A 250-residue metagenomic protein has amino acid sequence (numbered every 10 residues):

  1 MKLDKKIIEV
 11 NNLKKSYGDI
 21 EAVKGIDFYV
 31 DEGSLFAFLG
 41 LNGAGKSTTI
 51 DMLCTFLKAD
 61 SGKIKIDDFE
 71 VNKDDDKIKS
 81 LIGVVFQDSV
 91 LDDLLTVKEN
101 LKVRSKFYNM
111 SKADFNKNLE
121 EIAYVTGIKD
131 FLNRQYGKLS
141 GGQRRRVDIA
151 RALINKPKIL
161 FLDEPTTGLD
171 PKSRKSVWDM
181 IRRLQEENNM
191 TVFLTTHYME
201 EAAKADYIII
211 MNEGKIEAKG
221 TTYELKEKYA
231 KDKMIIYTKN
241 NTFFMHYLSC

Functional and structural regions predicted by a protein language model:
G62-K73, K77-I78: Conserved ABC transporter NBD signature motif
K102, K106, A113-F131: Conserved ABC ATPase "signature" region
Q135-L139: Conserved ABC ATPase signature
K156: Conserved catalytic motifs of ABC-family nucleotide-binding domains
L160-D163: Catalytic Walker B motif of ABC-type/P-loop ATPase nucleotide-binding domains
K219-G220: ABC ATPase "signature
